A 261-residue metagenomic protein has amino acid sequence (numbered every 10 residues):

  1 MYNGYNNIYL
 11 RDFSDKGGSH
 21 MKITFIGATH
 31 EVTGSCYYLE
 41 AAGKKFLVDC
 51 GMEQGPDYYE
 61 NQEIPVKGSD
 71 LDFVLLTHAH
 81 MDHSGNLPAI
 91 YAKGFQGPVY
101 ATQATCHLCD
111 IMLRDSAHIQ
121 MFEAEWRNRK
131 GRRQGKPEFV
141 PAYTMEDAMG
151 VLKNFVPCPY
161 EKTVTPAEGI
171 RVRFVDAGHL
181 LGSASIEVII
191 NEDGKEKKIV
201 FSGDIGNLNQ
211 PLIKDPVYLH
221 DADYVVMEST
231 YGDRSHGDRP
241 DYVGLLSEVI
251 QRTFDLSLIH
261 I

Functional and structural regions predicted by a protein language model:
Y2-H20: Short, Lys/Arg-enriched N-terminal segments with co-localized hydrophobic residues within the first ~10-30 amino acids
M21-K67, C109, S185-S202: Conserved beta-strand hairpin/beta-sheet module of binuclear metal-dependent hydrolase folds, prominently
K22, A41, C158-P216: Catalytic core of the metallo-beta-lactamase
A28-T29, C50-E53, A104, L180 (+2 more regions): Active-site metal-binding loops of divalent metal-dependent hydrolases
D57-L108, R114, V225-V226: Active-site metal-binding motif and surrounding structural segment of the metallo-beta-lactamase
S116-L180: Metallo-beta-lactamase
A222-R234: Gly-rich Lys/Arg/Thr-decorated short loops/hinges at beta-loop-alpha junctions or inter-strand turns that position
I259-I261: Conserved small/polar residues in nucleotide/adenosyl-binding loops
